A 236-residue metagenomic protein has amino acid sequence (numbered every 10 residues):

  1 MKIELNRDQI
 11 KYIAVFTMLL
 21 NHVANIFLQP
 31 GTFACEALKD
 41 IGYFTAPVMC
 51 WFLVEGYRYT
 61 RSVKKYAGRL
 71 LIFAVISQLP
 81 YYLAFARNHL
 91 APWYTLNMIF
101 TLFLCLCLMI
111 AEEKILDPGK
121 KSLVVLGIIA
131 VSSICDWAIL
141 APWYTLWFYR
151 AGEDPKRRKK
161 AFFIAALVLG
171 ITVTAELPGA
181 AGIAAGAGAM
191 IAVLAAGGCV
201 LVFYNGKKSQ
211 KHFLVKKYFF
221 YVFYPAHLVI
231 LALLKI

Functional and structural regions predicted by a protein language model:
M1-I236: Alpha-helical transmembrane segments and their immediate juxtamembrane cytosolic regions
